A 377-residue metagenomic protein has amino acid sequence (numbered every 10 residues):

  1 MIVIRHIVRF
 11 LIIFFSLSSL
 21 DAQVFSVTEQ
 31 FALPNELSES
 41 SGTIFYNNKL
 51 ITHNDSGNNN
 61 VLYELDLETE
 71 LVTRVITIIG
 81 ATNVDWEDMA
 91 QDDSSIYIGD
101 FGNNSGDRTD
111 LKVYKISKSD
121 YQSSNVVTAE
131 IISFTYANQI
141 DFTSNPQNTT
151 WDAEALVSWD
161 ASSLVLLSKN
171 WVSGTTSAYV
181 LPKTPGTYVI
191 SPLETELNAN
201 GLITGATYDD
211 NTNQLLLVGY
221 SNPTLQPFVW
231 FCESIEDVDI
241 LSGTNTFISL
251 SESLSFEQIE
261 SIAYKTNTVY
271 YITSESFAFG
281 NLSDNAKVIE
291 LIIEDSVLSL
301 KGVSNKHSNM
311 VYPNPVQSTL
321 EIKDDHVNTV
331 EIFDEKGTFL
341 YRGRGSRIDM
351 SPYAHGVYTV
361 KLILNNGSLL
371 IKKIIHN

Functional and structural regions predicted by a protein language model:
M1-V27, L300, L362: Bacterial Sec-dependent N-terminal signal peptides
Q23-L298: Sequence/structural signature of beta-propeller domains
T69, F333-L340, Y358: Short, glycine-anchored, charge-dense loop/turn motifs used at functional sites
I293-Y312, L340: Residue-level detector of functionally pivotal "anchor" positions at catalytic/ligand-binding pockets or at interdomain
P313-E321: Short coil/turn motif common to extracellular beta-sandwich-like domains
Q317, M350, A354-H355: Surface-exposed loops/turns
K323-V330: Short proline/glycine-enriched turn/loop motifs at strand-loop junctions of beta-rich domains
H355-N377: C-terminal tail/sorting-segment detector
